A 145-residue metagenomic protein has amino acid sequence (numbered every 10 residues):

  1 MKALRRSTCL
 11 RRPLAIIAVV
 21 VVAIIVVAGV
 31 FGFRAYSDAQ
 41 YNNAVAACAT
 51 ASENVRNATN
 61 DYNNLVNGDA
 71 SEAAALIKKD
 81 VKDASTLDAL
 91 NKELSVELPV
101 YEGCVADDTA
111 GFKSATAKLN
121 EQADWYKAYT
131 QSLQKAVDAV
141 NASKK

Functional and structural regions predicted by a protein language model:
M1-K145: Amphipathic alpha-helical assembly segments used for oligomerization, scaffolding, or translocation
